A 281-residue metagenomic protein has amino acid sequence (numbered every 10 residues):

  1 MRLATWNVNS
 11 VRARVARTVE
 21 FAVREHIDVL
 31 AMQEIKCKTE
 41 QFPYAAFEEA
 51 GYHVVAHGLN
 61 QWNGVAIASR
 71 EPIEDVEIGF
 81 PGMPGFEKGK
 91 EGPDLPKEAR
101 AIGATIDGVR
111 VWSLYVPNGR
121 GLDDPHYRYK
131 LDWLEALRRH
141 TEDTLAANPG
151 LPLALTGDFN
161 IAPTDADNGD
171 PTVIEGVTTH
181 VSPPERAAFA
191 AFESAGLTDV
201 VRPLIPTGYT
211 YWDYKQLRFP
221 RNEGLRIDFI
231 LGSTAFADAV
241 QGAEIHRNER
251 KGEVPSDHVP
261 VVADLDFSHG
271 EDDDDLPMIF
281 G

Functional and structural regions predicted by a protein language model:
M1-S10, G108-D123, H258: Active-site-proximal beta-strand elements of phosphoester/diester hydrolases
M1-V65, E271-G281: N-terminal, active-site-proximal structural segment of metallo-dependent hydrolase catalytic domains
L3-N7, T18, A22-E40, V111 (+5 more regions): Active-site beta-strand/loop signature of hydrolases that rely on acidic residues for catalysis
I35-K38, F42-G121: Structured beta-strand-rich core segments of catalytic domains in phosphoester-bond hydrolases
A50, W133-I227, L276-G281: Metal-dependent phosphoesterases centered on the DNase I-like endonuclease/exonuclease/phosphatase
Q61-V76, R218-D238, L265: Conserved beta strand-loop-helix elements of the APE1-like EEP
R110-Y129, D170-R186: Active-site-proximal loop/helix segment associated with metal-binding centers of metalloenzymes
E244-G281: Surface polyanion/phosphate-binding segment centered on an Asp-His-Pro turn
